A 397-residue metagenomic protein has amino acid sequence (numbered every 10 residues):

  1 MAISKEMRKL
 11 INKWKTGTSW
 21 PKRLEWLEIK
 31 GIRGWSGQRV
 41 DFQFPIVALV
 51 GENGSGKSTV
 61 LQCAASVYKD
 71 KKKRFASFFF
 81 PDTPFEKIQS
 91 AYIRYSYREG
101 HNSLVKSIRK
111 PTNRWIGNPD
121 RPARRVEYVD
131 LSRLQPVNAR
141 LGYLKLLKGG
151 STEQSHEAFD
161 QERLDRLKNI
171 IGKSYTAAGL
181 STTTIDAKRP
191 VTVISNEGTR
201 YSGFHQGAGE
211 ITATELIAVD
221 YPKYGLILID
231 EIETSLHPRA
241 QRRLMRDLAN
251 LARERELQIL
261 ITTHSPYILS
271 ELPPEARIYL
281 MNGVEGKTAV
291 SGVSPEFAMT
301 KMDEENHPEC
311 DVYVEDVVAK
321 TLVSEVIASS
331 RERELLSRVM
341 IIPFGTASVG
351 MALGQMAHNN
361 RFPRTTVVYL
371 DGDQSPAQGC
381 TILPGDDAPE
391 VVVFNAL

Functional and structural regions predicted by a protein language model:
A2, Q43, Q62-K110: Conserved P-loop NTP-binding catalytic core
A2-T18, L131-Q206: Extended helical coiled-coil dimerization/tether regions that scaffold and oligomerize large DNA-maintenance assemblies
S4-K13, S270-P376: RecA-like P-loop NTPase motor core
K5-N12, E25-K57, C63-Y68, T199-M302: Switch/communication elements of ASCE P-loop NTPase nucleotide-binding domains
L27, I88-E99, P190-N196, R277-Y279: Short polybasic amphipathic segments
K57, D371-L397: Activity-critical C-terminal alpha-helical subdomain
F85-L144: P-loop NTPase motor core
R125, G225-L226, C310, T366: The start of beta-strands in P-loop NTPase/AAA+ ATPase cores
